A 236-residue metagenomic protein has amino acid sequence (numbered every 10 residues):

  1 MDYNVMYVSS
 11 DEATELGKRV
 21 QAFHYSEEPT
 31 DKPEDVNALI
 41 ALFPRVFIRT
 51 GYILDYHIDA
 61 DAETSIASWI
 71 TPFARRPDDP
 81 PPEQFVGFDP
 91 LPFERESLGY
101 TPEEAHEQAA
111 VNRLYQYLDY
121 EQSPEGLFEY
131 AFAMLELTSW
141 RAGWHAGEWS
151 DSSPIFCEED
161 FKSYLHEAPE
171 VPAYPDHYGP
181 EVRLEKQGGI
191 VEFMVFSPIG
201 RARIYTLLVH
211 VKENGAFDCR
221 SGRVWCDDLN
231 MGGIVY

Functional and structural regions predicted by a protein language model:
M1-A173: Extended, low-hydrophobicity segments enriched in charged/polar residues
A173-D176, V235: Long, low-complexity intrinsically disordered regions enriched in Ser/Thr, Asp/Glu, Pro/Gly
P180-Y236: C-terminal, beta-strand-rich globular interaction domains
